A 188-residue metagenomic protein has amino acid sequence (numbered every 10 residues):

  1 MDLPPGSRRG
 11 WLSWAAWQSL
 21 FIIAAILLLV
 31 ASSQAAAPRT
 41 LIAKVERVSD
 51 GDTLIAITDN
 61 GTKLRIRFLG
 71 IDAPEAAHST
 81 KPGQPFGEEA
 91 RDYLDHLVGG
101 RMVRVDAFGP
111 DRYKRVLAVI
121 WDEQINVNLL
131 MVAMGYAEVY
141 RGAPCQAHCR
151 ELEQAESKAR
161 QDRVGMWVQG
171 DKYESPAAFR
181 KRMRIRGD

Functional and structural regions predicted by a protein language model:
D2-D188: Small beta-barrel nucleic-acid-binding modules, primarily SNase/OB-fold domains and secondarily Tudor-like barrels
